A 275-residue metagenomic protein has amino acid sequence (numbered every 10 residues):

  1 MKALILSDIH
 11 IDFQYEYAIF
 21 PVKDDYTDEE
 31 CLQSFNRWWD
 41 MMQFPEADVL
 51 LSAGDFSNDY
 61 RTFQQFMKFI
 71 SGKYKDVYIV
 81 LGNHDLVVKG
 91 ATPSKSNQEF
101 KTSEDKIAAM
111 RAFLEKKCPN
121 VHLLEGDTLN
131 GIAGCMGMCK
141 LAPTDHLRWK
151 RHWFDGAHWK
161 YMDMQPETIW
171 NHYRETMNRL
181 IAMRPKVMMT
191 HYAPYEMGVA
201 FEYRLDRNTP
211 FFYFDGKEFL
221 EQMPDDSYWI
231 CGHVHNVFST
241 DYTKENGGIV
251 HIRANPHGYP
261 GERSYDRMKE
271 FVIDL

Functional and structural regions predicted by a protein language model:
M1-I79, D85-S94: N-terminal active-site segment of His-dependent metallophosphoesterases
M1-L4, D127-G134, P185, D241-H251: Beta-strand-turn-beta hairpins that frame and shape the catalytic cleft of phosphate-ester-processing enzymes
I5-S7, L50-D55, Y78-N83, H122-G126 (+3 more regions): Active-site neighborhood of phospho(di)ester-bond hydrolases with catalytic His/Asp-centered motifs
H10-E16, S57-T62, H84-K95, K140-T144 (+3 more regions): Active-site environment of divalent metal-dependent phosphoester hydrolases
D25-Y26, T209, G216-D226, H235-L275: Binuclear metal-dependent phosphoesterase catalytic core
Q64-K68, K106-I107, R204-G216: Charged helix-capping and loop-helix junction motifs
A91-E125: Glycine/small-residue-rich loop that forms an oxyanion/phosphate-binding "nest" at active or ligand-binding sites
G131-P210: Active-site-proximal loop/helix segment associated with metal-binding centers of metalloenzymes
